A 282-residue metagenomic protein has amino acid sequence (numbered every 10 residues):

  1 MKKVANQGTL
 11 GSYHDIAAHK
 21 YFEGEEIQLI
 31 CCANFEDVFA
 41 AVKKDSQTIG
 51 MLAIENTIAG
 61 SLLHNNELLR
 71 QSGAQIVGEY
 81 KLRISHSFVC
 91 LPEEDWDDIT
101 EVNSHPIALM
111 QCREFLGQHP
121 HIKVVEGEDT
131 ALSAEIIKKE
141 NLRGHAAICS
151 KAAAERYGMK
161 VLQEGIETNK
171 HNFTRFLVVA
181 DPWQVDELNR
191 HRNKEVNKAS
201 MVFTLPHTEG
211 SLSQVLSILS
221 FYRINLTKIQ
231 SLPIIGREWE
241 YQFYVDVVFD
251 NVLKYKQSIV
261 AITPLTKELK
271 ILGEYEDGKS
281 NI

Functional and structural regions predicted by a protein language model:
M1-I282: Domain-level signature for soluble enzymes in the chorismate/prephenate branch of the shikimate pathway
